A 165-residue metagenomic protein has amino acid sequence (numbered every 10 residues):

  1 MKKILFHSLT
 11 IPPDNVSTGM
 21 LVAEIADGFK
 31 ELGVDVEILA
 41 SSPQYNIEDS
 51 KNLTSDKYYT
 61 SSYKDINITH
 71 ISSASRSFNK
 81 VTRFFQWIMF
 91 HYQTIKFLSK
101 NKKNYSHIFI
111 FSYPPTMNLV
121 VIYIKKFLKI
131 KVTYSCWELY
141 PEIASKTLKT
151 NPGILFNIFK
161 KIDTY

Functional and structural regions predicted by a protein language model:
M1-T60, K64: N-terminal subdomain of nucleotide-sugar transferases
K3, S106-H107: Structural motif
L9, S75-T82, L128-I162: Acceptor-binding helix/loop patch of EC 2.4 sugar-transfer enzymes, predominantly nucleotide-sugar-dependent
P13, Y45-I47, S77, M117 (+1 more regions): Flexible, glycine-rich phosphate/dinucleotide-binding loops and adjacent beta-alpha linkers at cofactor/substrate
A23-D27, E31, K96-K100, Y123-K126: Short, well-ordered alpha-helices that flank and scaffold nucleotide-derived cofactor binding pockets
A40-K100: A conserved catalytic-core segment of Leloir-type glycosyltransferases
F84-Q93, H107-I130, Y134-I143: An aromatic- and histidine-rich active-site surface loop
S99, T116-L119, Y123-L128, I154-Y165: Membrane-proximal helix-turn-helix segments that form the acceptor-binding/catalytic region of lipid-linked
